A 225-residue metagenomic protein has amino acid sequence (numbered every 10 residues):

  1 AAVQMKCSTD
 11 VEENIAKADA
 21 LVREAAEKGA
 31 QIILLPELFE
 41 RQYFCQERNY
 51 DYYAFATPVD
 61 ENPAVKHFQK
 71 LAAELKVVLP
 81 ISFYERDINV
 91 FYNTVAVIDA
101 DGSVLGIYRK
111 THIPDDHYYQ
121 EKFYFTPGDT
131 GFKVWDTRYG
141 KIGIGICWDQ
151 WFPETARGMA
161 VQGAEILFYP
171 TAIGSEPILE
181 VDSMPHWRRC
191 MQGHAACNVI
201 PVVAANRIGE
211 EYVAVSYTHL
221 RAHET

Functional and structural regions predicted by a protein language model:
A1-K6: Short beta-strand segments enriched in small/hydrophobic residues
A20-G29, F68-L71: A short, N-terminal amphipathic alpha-helix
R41-F55, F91: Metal-dependent catalytic neighborhoods of phosphoester/phosphodiester hydrolases
D60-P80, K141, C147-E224: CN hydrolase (nitrilase-like) catalytic-core segments centered on the catalytic cysteine and neighboring Lys/Glu
V95-V97, K133, S216, L220-R221: Short beta-strand scaffold segments in enzyme catalytic cores
I107-R109, Y169: Residue-level detector of high-confidence beta-strand sites
K110-Y124: A short, polar/charged loop-to-alpha-helix boundary motif
V134-G143: Beta-strand-turn-beta hairpins that frame and shape the catalytic cleft of phosphate-ester-processing enzymes
